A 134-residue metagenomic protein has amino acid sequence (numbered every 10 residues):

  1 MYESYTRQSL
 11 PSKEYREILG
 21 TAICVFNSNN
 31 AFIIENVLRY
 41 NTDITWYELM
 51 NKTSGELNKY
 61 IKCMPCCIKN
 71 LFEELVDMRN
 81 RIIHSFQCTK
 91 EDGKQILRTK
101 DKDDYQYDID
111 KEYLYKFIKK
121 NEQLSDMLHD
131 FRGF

Functional and structural regions predicted by a protein language model:
M1-G55, C66-D77, H84-Q87, Y113-F134: Amphipathic alpha-helical interface elements
R7, Y60-I61: Short, contiguous pre-domain boundary segments
K90-E91: Short acidic, Gly/Pro-enriched loop/turn segments at secondary-structure junctions
K94-D108: Short secondary-structure subsegments characteristic of cysteine-rich extracellular domains
